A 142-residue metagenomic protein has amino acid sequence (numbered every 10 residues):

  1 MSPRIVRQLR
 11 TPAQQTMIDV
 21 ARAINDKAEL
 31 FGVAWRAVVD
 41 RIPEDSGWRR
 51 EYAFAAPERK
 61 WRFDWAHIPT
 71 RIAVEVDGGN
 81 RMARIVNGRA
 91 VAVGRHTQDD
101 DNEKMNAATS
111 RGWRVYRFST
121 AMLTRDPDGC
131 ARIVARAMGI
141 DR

Functional and structural regions predicted by a protein language model:
M1-R142: Nucleic-acid endo/exonuclease domains
